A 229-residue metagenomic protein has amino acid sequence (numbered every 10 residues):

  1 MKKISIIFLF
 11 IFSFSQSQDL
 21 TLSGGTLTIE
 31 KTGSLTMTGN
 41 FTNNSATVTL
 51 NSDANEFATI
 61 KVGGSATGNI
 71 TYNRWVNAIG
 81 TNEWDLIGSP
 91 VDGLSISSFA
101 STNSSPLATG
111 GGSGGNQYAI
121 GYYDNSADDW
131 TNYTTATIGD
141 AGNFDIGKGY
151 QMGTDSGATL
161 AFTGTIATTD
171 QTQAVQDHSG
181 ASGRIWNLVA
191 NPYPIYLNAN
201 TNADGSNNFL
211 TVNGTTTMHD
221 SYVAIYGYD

Functional and structural regions predicted by a protein language model:
M1-S23: Bacterial Sec-dependent N-terminal signal peptides
Q18-D229: N-terminal exported-region signature
